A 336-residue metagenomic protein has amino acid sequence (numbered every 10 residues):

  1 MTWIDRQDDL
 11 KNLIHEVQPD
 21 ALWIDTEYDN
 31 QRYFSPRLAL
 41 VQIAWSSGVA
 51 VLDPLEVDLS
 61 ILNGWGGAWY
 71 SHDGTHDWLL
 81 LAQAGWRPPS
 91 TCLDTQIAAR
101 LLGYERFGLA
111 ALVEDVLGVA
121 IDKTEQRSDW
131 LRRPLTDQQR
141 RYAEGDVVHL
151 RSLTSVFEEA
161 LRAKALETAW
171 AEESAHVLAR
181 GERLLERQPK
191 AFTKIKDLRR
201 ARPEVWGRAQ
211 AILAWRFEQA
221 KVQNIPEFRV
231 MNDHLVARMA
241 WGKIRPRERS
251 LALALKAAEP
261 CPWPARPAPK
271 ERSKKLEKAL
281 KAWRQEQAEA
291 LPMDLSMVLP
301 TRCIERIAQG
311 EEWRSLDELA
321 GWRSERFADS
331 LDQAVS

Functional and structural regions predicted by a protein language model:
M1-D115: Conserved RNase H-like, two-metal-ion catalytic cores of nucleic-acid enzymes
S71, A143, R229: Active-site-adjacent beta-strand anchor residues
L93, T124-R132, R162-S174: Short, surface-exposed recognition loops or helix-turn segments adjacent to catalytic cores
A111-Q138: A short, charged helix-loop
D137, F157-S336: Accessory DNA-binding and partner-docking regions appended to nucleic-acid-acting proteins, especially the terminal
Q139-G145: C-terminal folded domains that constitute the principal catalytic or ligand-binding module of multi-domain proteins
